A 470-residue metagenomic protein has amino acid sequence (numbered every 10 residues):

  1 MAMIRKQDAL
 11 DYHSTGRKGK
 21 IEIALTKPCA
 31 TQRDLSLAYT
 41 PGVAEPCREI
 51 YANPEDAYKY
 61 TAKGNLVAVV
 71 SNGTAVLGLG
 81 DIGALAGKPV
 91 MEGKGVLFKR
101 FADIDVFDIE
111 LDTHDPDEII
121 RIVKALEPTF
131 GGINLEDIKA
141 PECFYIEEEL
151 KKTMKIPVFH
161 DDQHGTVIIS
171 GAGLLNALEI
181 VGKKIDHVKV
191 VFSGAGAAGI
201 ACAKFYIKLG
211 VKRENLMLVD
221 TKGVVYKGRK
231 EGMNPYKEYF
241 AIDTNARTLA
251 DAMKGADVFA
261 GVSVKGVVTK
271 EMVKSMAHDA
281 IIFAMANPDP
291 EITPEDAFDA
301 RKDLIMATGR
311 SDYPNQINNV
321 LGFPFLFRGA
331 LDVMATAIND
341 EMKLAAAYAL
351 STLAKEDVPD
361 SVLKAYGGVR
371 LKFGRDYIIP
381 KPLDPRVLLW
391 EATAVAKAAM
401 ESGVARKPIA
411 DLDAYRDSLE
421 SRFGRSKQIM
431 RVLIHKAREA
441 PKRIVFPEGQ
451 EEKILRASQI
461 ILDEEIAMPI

Functional and structural regions predicted by a protein language model:
M1-V158, L353, K397-A398, A405 (+3 more regions): N-terminal ligand-binding/catalytic initiation module
L77, I82-A102, M154, H160 (+4 more regions): Glycine-rich phosphate/diphosphate-binding loop of Rossmann-like nucleotide-binding domains
E127, I185, A252-M253, V273-M276: A short, aliphatic-rich alpha-helical micro-motif
N134-D137, V158-D161, V258-Y313: ADP-ribose/adenylate-binding Rossmann-like module
I146, M154, G223, V387-D417 (+1 more regions): Terminal amphipathic helices with adjacent charged low-complexity linkers/tails
D161-D162, V181-K183, A286-A392, A396-S402: Adenosine-phosphate binding glycine-rich loop
P408-K436: Long, charged amphipathic helices and adjacent flexible linkers at domain junctions
